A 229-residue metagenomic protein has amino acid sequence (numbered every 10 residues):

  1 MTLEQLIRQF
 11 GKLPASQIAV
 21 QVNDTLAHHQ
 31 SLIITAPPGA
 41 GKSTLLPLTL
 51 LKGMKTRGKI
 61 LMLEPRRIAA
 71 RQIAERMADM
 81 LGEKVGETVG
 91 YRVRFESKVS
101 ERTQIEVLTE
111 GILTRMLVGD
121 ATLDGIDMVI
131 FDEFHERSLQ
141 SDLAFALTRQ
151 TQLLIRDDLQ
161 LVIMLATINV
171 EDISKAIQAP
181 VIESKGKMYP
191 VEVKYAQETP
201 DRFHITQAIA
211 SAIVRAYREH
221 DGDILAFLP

Functional and structural regions predicted by a protein language model:
M1-P229: P-loop NTPase motor module signature
